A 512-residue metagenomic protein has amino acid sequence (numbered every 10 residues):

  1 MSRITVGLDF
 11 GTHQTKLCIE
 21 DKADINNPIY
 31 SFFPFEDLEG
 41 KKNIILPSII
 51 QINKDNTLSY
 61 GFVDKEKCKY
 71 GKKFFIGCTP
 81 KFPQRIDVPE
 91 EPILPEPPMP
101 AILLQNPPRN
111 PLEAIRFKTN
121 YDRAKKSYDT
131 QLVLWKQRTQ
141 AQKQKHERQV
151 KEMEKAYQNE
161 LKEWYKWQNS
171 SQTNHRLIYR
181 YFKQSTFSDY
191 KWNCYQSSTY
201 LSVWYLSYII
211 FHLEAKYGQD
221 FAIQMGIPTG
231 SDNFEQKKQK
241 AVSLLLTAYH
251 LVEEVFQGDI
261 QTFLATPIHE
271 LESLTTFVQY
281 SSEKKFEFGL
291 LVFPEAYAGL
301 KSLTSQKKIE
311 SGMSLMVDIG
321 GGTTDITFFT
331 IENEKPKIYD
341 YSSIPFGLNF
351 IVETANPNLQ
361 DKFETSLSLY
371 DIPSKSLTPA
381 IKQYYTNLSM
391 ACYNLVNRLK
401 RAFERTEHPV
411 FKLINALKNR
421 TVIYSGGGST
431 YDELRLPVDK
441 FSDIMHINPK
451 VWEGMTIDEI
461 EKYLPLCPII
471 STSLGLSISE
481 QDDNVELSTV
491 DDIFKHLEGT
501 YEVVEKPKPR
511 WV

Functional and structural regions predicted by a protein language model:
M1, T262-L315: Conserved phosphate-binding catalytic cores of ATP/NTP-utilizing and phosphoryl-transfer enzymes
S2-N26, Q149, E160, W164-H175 (+2 more regions): Gly/Thr-rich phosphate-binding beta-strand-loop-beta motif of the actin/hexokinase/Hsp70
A23-I45, Y339-S342: Flexible phosphate/Mg2+-sensing switch loops adjacent to catalytic phosphate-binding sites
P34-Q236, N358-A380: Phosphate-binding loop and its immediate beta->loop->alpha context in nucleotide/phosphate-handling enzymes
K42-N56, I331-Y393, L464-C467: Glycine-rich phosphate-binding loop plus the immediately following alpha-helix
I210-H269: Low-complexity, highly charged intrinsically disordered N-terminal segments that act as targeting/localization
Y249-L274, E287-L291, D439-T472: Conserved phosphate-binding/catalytic loops in two-lobed NTP-binding clefts
E364-V512: Helical "lid/coupling" subdomains associated with nucleotide-phosphate turnover
